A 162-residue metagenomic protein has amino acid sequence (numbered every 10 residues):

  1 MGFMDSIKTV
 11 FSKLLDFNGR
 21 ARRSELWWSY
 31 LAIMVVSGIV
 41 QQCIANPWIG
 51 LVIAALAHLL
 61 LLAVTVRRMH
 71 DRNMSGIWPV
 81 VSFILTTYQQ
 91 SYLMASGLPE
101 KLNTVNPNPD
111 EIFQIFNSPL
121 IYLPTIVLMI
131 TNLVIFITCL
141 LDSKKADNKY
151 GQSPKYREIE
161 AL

Functional and structural regions predicted by a protein language model:
M1-I33, L61-G76, F136-L162: Membrane-interface extramembranous regions at the lipid-water interface
D5-S6, P47-W48, P109, I115: Generic signal for short, ordered secondary-structure residues within or immediately flanking folded domains
S24-A63, S75-K101, N117-L140: Hydrophobic alpha-helical transmembrane segments in multi-pass membrane proteins
G97-N108, E158: Contiguous hydrophobic segments
T104-L120: Short, membrane-exposed interhelical loops at transmembrane-helix boundaries
